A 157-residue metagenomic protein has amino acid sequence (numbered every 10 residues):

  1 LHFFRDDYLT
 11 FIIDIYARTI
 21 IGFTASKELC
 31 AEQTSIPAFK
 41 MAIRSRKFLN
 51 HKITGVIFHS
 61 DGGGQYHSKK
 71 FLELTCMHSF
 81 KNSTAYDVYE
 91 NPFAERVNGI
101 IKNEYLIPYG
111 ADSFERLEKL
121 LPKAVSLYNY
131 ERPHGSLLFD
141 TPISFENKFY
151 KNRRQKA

Functional and structural regions predicted by a protein language model:
L1-I21, E28-L29: An active-site-proximal beta-strand-loop segment
R5, T24-L49: Active-site beta-loop-alpha junctions of metal-dependent nucleic acid enzymes, especially the RNase H-like/DDE
T19, P37-M41, E73: Retroviral integrase
T19-F23, N82-T84, I107-P108: Short small-residue beta-strand/loop micro-motif enriched in glycine and branched aliphatics
K47-H67: Cysteine/selenocysteine-centered motifs that mediate thiol-based redox chemistry or coordinate metal-sulfur cofactors
G55-G62, C76-F93, G110-F114: RNase H-like polynucleotidyl transferase catalytic core
L72, C76-H78, I100-A157: C-terminal domain-tail junction helix/linker
